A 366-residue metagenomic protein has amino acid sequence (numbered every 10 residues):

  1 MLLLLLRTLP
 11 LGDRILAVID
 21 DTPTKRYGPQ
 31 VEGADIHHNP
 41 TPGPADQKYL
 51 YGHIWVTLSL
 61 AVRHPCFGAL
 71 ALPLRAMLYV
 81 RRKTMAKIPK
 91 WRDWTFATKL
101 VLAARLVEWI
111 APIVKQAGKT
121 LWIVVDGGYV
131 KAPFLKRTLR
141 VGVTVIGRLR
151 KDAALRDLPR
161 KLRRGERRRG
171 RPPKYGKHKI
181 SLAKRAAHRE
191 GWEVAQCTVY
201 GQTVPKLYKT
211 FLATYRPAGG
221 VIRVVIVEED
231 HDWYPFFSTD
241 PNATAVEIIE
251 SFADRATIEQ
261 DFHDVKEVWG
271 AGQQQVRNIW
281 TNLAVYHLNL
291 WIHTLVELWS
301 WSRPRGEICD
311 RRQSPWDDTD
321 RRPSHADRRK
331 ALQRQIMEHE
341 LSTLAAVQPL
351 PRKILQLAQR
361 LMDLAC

Functional and structural regions predicted by a protein language model:
M1-I36, W109, R140, G165-E190 (+2 more regions): Electropositive nucleic-acid engagement tracts
M1-R7, W94-L121: Short, basic/hydrophobic alpha-helical segments
M1-V80, A195, K206-L207, F211-L212: Active-site-proximal, Lys/Arg-enriched surface segment that forms a nucleic-acid-binding/basic interface patch
R14, K115, F134-T144: Short, surface-exposed basic-aromatic patches at helix termini and helix-loop junctions that form
I19, P23, R185, A245-V276: Short amphipathic alpha-helical "interface-anchor" segments enriched in bulky aromatics
H64-I88, R92, I146-K151, L155-T257 (+1 more regions): An anionic, glycine-rich sequence signature occurring as long contiguous blocks
A271-Q333: Basic, amphipathic alpha-helical segments enriched in Lys/Arg and hydrophobic/aromatic residues
P315-C366: Long, low-complexity C-terminal extensions of enzymes
